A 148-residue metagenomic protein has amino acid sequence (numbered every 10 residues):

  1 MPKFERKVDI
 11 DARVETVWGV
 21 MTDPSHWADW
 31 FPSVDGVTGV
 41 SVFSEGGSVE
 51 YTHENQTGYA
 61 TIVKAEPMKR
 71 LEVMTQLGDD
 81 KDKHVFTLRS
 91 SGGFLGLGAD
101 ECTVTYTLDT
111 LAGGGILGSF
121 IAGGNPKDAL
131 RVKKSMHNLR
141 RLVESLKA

Functional and structural regions predicted by a protein language model:
M1-S41: Hydrophobic ligand-binding cavity/cleft-lining segments
M1-V8, L97, H137, S145-A148: Hydrophobic-ligand-binding modules of eukaryotic lipid transfer/binding families
K3-E5, Q56-A60, D80-V85: Short, surface-exposed coil-to-beta transition loops
K7-D11, E50, T61, T87-R89: Generic structural detector for well-ordered beta-strands
G46-E54, L71-L77: Short beta-strand segments that buttress and anchor functional surface loops
E66-R70: Short, conserved beta-turn/loop elements at beta-strand boundaries and strand-helix junctions
G78-K134, R141, L146: Beta-strand/loop substructures that line and gate deep hydrophobic ligand-binding cavities in soluble
